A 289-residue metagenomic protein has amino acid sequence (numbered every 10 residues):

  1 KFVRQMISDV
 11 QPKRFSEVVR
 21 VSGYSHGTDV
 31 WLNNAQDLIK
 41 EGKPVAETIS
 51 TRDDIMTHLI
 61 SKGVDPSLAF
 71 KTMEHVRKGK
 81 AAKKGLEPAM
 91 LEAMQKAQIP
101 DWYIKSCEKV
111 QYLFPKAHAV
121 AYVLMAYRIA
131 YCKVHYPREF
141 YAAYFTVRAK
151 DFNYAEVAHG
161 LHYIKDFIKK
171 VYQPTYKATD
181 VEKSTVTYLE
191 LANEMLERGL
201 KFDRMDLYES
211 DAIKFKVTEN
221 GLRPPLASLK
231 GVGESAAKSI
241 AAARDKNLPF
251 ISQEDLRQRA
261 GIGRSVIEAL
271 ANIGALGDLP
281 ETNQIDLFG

Functional and structural regions predicted by a protein language model:
K1-G289: Noncatalytic, beta-rich nucleic-acid-contacting surfaces in large DNA/RNA-processing enzymes
